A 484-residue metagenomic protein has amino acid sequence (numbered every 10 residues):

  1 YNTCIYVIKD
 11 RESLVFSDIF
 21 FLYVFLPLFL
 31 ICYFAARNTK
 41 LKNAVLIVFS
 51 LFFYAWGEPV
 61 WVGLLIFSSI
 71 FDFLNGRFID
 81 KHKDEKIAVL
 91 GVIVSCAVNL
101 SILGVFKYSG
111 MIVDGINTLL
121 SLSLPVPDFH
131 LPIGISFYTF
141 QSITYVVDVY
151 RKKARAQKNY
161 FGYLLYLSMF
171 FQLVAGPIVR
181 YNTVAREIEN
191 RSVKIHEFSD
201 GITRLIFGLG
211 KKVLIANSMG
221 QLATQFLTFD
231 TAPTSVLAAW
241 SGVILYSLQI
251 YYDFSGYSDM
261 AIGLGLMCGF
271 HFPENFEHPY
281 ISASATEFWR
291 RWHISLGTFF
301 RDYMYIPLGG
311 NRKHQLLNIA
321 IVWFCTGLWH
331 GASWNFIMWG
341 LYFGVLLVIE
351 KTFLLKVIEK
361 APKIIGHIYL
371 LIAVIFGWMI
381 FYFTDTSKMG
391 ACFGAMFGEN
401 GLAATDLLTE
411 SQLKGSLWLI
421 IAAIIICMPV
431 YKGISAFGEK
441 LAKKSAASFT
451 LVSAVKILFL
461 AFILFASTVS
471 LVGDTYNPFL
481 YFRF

Functional and structural regions predicted by a protein language model:
T3-R483: Membrane-embedded transmembrane alpha-helical bundles that form the catalytic cores of multi-pass lipid-modifying
